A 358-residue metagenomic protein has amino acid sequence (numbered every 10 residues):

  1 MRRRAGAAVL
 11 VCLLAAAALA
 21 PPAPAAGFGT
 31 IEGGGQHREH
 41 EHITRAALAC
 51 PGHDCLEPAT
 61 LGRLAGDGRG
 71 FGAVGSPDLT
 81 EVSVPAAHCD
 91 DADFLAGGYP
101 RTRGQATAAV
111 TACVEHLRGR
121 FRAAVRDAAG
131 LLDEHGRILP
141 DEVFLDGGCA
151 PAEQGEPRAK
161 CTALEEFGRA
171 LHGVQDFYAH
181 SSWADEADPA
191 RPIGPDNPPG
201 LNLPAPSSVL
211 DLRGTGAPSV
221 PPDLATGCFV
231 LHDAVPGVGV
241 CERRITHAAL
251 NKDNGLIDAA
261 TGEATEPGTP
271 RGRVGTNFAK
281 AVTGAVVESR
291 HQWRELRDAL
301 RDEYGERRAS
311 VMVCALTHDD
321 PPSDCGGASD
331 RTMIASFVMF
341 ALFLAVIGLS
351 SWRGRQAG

Functional and structural regions predicted by a protein language model:
M1-V9: Bacterial N-terminal signal peptides that target proteins for export
A16-P24: C-terminal segment of classical bacterial N-terminal signal peptides
P24-G168, D176, H180-G326: N-terminal, motif-rich segments that launch catalysis or mediate targeting to/interaction with membranes, typified by
H172: Catalytic PLP-binding core of fold-type I/II PLP enzymes
G327-M339: Juxtamembrane/start-of-transmembrane alpha-helix segments at the extracytoplasmic/lumenal side of membrane anchors
F343-G358: C-terminal membrane-anchoring or membrane-association module
